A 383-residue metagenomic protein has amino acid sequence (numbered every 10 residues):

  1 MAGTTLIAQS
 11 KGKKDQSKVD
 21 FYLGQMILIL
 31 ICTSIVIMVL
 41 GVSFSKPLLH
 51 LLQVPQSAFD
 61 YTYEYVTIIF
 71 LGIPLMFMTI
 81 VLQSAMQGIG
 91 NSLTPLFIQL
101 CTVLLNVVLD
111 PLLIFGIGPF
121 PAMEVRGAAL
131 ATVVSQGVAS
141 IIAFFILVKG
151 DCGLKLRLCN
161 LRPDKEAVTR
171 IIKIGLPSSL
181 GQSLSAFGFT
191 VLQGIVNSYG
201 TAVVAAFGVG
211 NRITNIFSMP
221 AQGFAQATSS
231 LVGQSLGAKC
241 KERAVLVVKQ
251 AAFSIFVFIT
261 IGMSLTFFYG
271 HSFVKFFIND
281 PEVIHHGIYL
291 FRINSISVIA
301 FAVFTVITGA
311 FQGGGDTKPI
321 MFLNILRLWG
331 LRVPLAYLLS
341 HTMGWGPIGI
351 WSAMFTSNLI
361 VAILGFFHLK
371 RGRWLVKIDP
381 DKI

Functional and structural regions predicted by a protein language model:
M1-V39, M76-P95, A206-G270, F301-L323: Small-residue-rich hydrophobic transmembrane alpha-helices
I7-G12, V19, L48, T62 (+20 more regions): Hydrophobic/aromatic residues within transmembrane alpha-helices of membrane transport systems, especially the TMDs
V36-T67, M263-I284, I288: Short membrane-interface helical motifs at transmembrane helix boundaries in multi-pass membrane transporters
L49-Q56, L112-M123, S183-I216, Q234 (+2 more regions): Helix-terminus/linker motif at the lipid-water interface of multi-pass membrane proteins
Q56-L82, P281-I307, L326: Alpha-helical transmembrane segments of multi-pass membrane proteins
I68, T102, S135-A139, A143 (+3 more regions): Transmembrane helical elements of multi-pass membrane transporters/channels
I98-L112, F120-C152, P347-K370: Hydrophobic alpha-helical transmembrane segments
V125, A129-T132, F144-S185, W374-I383: Interhelical loop/hinge segments that connect adjacent transmembrane helices in multipass membrane
